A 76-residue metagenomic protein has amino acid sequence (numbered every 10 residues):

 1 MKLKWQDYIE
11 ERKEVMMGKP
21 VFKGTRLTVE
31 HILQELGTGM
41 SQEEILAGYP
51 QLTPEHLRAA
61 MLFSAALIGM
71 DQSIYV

Functional and structural regions predicted by a protein language model:
M1-W5, Y75-V76: Intrinsically disordered, low-complexity and often Lys/Arg-enriched segments
L3-E43: A short, structured beta-strand/loop element
T28-V76: Long, charge-rich, low-complexity alpha-helical segments
